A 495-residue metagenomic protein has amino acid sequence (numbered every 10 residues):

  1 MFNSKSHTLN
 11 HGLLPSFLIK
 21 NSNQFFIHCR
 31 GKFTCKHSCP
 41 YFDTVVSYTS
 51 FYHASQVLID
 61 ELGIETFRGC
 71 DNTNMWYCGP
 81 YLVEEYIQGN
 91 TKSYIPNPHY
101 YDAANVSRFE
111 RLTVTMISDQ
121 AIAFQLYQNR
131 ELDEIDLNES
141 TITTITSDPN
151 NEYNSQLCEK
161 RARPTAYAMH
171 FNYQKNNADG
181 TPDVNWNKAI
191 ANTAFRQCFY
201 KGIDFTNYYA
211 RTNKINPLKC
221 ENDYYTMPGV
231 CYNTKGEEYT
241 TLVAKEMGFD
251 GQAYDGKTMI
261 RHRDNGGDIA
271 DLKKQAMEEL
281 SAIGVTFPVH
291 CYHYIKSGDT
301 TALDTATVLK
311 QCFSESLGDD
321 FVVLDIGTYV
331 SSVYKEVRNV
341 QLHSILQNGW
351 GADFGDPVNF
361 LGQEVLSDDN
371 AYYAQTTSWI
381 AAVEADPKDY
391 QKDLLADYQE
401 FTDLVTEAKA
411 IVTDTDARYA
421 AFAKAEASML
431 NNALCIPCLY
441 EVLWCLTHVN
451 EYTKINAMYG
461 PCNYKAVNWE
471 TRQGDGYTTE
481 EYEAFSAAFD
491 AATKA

Functional and structural regions predicted by a protein language model:
M1-S4, K32, A123-Q128, N185-A191 (+1 more regions): Aromatic- and charge-enriched surface segment that lines or borders ligand/interaction sites
M1-S4, P15-E61: Surface-exposed binding/hinge segments that line and control ligand-binding clefts or catalytic entry sites
T44-S107, R111, G474-K494: Gly/Pro-rich hinge or "lid" segments in bacterial periplasmic/extracellular proteins
R68-N72, H99-D148: Ligand-site clamp/hinge motif
G79-L82, K92-S93, F109-T115, F287-S297 (+1 more regions): Short, well-ordered beta-strand elements
Q88, A121, L126, A253-A352 (+1 more regions): Ligand/substrate-recognition segments at binding pockets and active sites
T91, Y200-A244, S297, T301-Q311 (+1 more regions): Detector for C-terminal structural segments
I95-Y101, P164-A194, C198, R211-T212 (+2 more regions): A bilobed periplasmic-binding-protein/Venus flytrap-type ligand-binding module shared by bacterial periplasmic
